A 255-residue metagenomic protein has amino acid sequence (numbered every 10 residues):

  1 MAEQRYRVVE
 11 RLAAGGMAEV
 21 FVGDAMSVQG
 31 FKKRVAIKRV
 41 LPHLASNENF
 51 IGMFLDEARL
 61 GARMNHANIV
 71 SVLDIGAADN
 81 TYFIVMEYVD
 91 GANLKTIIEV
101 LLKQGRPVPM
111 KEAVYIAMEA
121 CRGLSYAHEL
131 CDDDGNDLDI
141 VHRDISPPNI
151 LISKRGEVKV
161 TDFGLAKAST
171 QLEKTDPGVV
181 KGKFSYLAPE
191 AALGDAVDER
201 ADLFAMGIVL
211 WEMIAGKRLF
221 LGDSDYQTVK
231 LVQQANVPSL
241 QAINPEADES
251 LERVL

Functional and structural regions predicted by a protein language model:
V9-G16, V20: Protein kinase glycine-rich loop
L41-R63: AlphaC helix of the eukaryotic protein kinase fold
A45-N49, K154-A196, D223: Activation segment of protein kinases
I75: Activation-segment/catalytic-loop signature of the eukaryotic protein kinase fold
D79-N93, I97: Conserved short submotifs of the Hanks-type protein kinase catalytic core that shape the nucleotide-binding pocket
R122-I140: Protein kinase catalytic-loop region centered on the HRD/HxD motif
P148-L151, T161, S185-L255: C-terminal lobe helix-coil module of Hanks-type protein kinase domains
